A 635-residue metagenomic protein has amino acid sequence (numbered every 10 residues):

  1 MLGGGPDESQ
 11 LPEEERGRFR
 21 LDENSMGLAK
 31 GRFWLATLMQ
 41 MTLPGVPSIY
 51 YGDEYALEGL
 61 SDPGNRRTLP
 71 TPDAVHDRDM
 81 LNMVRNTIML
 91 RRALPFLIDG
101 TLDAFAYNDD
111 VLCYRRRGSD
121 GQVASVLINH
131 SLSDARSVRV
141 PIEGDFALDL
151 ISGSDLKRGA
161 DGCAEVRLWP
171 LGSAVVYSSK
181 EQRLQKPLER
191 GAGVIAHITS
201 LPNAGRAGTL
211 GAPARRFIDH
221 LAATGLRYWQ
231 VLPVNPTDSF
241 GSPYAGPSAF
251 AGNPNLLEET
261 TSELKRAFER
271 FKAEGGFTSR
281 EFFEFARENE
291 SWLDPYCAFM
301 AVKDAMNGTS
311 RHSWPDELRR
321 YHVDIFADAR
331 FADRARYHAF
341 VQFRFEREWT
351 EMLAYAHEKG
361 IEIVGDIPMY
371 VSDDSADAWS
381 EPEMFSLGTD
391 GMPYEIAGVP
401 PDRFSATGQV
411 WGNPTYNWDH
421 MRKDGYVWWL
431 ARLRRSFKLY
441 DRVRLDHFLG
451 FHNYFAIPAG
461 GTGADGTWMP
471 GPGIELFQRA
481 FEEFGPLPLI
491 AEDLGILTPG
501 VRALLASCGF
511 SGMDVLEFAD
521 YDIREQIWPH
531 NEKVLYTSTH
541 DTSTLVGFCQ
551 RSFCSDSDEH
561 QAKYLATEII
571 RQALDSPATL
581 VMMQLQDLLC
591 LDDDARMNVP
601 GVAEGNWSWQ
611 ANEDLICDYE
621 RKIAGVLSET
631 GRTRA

Functional and structural regions predicted by a protein language model:
M1-S248, R270-A635: Active-site and adjacent substrate-binding regions of carbohydrate-active enzymes
R206-A212, A251-S262: Aromatic/His-enriched, Gly/Pro-containing loop or helix-boundary segments that lie immediately adjacent to catalytic
